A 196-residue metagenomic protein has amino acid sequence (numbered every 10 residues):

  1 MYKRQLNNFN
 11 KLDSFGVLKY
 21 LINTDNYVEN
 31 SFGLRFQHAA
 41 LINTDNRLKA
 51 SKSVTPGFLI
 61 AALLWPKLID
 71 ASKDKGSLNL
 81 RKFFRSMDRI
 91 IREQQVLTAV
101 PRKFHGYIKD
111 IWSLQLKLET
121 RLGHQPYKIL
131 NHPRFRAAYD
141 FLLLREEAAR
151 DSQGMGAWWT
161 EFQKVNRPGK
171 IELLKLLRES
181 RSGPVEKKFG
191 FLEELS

Functional and structural regions predicted by a protein language model:
K3-L174: Conserved, hydrophobic alpha-helical core segments of structured domains
L177-S196: Arginine-glycine-rich low-complexity intrinsically disordered regions
